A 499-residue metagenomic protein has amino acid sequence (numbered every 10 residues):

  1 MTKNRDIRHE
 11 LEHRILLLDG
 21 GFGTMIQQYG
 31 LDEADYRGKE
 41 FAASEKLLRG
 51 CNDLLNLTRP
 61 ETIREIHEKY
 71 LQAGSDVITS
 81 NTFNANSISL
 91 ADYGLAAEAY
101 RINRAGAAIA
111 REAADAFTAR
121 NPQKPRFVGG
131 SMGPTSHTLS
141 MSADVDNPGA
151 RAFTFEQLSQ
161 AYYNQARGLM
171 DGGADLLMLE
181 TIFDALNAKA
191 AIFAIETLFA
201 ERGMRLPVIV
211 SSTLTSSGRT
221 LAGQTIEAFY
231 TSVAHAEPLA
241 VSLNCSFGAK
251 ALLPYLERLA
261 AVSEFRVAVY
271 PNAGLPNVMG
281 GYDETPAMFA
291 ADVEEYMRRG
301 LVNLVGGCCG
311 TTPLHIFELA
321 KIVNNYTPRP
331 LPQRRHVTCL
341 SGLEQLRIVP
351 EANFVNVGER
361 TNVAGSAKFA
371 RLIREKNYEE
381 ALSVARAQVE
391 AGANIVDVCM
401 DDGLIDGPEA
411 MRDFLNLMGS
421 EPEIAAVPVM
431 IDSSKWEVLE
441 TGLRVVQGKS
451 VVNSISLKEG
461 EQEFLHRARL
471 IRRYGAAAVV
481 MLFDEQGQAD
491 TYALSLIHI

Functional and structural regions predicted by a protein language model:
M1-L496: Domain-level signal for soluble alpha/beta catalytic cores
I499: Calmodulin-binding IQ motif helices
